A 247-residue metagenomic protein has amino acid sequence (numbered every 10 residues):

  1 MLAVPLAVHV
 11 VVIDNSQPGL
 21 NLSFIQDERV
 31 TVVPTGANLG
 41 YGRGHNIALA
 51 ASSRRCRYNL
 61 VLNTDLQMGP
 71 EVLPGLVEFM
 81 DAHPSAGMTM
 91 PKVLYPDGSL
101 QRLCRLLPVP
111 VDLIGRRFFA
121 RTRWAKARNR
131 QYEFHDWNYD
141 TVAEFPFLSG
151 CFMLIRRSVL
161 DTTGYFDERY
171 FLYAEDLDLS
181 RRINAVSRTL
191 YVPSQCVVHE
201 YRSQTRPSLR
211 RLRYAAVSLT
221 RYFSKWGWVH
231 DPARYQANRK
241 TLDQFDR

Functional and structural regions predicted by a protein language model:
M1-A37, I47, A51-R54: Acidic donor-binding segment of Leloir-type glycosyltransferases
N15, T35, V61-T64, D167: Active-site acidic Asp-centered loop
L39, D65-M68, Y170: Acidic metal-phosphate-binding loop of nucleotide-sugar-dependent transferases
R55-Q67: Short beta-strand-to-loop acidic/aromatic patch adjacent to the donor-nucleotide binding site
Q67-L103: Conserved donor NDP-sugar-binding/catalytic core segment of glycosyltransferases
P108-F145: Short, flexible, basic/aromatic active-site loop/helix in glycosyltransferases
W137-D140, E144-C196: A short, conserved alpha-helix in the catalytic core of glycosyltransferases
L177-R181, A185-R247: Active-site-adjacent helix/loop segment of glycosyltransferases that harbors family-specific signature motifs
